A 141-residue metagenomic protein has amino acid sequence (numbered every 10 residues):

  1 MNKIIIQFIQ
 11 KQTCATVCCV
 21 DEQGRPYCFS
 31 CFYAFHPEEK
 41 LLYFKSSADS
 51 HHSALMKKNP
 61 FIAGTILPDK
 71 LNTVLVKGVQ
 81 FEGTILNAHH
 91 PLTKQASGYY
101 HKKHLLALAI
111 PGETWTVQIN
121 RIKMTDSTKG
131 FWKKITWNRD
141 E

Functional and structural regions predicted by a protein language model:
M1-T16: Extreme N-terminal tail/first-helix region
I9-Q10, K57, H101: Alpha-helix boundary recognition
T13-A48, M56, I62-L67: Short beta-strand segments
D21, I66-P68, A107-E113: A short, aromatic/hydrophobic, helix- or strand-capping loop or linear motif that either lines the entrance/gate
Q23-P26, N72-V74, A107-L108: Short glycine/serine/proline-enriched coil/turn segments at secondary-structure junctions
S46-S50, A63-P68, K94-L106: Short acidic (Asp/Glu) patches
H52-L86: Helix-adjacent hinge/juxtasegments
V76-E141: Charged, gly/pro-rich active-site loop segments
